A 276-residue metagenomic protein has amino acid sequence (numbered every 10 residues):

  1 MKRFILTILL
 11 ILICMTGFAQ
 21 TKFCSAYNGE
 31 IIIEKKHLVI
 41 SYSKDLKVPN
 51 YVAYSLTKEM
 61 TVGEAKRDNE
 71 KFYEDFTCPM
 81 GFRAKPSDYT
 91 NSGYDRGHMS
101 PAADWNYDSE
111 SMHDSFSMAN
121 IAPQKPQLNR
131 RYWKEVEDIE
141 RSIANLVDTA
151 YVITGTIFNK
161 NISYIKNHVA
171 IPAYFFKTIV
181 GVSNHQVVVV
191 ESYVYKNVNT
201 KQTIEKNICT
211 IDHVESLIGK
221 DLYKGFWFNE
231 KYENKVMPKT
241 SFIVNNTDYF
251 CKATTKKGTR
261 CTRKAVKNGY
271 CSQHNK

Functional and structural regions predicted by a protein language model:
M1-T21: Bacterial Sec-dependent N-terminal signal peptides
Q20-H37: Short N-terminal segments immediately surrounding and downstream of signal-peptide cleavage
E30, V39-S41, K177-I179, T262: Short, surface-exposed charged micro-motifs
I32-D95: Short, His- and charge-rich active-site/binding loops that engage polyanionic ligands
H37-L38, F175-F176, D248-F250: Short glycine-rich loop/turn motifs
Y42-K47, Y54-M60, I157, V180-Q186 (+2 more regions): Short, flexible beta-strand-to-coil junctions
C78-N246: Domain-level detector of nuclease and nuclease-like folds in predominantly extracellular/periplasmic contexts
N234-K276: Intrinsically disordered, low-complexity regulatory regions of eukaryotic proteins
